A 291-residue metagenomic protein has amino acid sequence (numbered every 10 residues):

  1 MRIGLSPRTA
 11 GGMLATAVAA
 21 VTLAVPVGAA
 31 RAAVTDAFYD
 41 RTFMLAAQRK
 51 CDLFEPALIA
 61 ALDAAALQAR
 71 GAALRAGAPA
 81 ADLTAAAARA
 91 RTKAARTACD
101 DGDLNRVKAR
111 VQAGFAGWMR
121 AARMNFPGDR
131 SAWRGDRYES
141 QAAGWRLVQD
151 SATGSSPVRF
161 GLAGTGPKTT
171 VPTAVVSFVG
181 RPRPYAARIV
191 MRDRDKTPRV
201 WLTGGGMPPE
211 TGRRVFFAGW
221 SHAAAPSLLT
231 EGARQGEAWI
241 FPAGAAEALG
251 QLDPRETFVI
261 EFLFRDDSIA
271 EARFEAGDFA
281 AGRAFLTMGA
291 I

Functional and structural regions predicted by a protein language model:
M1-T9: N-terminal secretory signal peptides that target proteins for export/translocation
G12-A24: Bacterial N-terminal signal peptides
A24, A29-A32: Boundary at the C-terminal end of the N-terminal hydrophobic targeting segment
A33-A76, D193-D195: Short N-proximal segments of mature Sec-exported proteins
C51-L53, C99-D101, N105, P167-P172: Functionally engaged cysteine thiol sites
A66-G144, V215-L228: Compact alpha-helical subdomains of small soluble proteins
F115-R199: Extended amphipathic alpha-helical interaction segments
A187-I291: Extended, charged low-complexity segments that frequently continue into or abut oligomerization scaffolds
